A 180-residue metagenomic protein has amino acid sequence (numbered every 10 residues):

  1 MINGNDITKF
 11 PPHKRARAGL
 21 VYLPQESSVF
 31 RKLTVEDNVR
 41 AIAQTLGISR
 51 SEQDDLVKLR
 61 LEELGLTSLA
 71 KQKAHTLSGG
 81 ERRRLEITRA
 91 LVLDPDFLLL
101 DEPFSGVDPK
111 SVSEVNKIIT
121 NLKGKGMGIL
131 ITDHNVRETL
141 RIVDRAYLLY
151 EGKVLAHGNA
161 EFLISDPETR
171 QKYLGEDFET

Functional and structural regions predicted by a protein language model:
M1-R17: ABC ATPase NBD Q-loop/coupling interface
N5, R40, S51-L69, K117-T120: Conserved ABC ATPase "signature" region
K32-R40: Short coil-to-helix segment of the ABC ATPase nucleotide-binding domain corresponding to the Q-loop/switch region
K73-L77, E81: Conserved ABC ATPase signature
D94: Conserved catalytic motifs of ABC-family nucleotide-binding domains
L98-E102: Catalytic Walker B motif of ABC-type/P-loop ATPase nucleotide-binding domains
